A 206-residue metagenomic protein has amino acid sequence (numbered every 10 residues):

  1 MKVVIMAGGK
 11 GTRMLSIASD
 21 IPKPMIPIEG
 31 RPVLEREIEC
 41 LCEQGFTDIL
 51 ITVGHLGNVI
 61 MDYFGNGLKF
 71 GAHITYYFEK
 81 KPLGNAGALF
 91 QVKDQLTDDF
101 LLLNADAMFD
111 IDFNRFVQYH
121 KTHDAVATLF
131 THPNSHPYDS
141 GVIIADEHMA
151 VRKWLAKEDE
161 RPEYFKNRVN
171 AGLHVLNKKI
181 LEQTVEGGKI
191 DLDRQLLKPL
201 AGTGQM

Functional and structural regions predicted by a protein language model:
M1-M61: N-terminal glycine-rich phosphate-binding loop and ensuing alpha1 helix
K2, T47-I49, H73, V126 (+1 more regions): Residues at the starts of beta-strands that form the adenosine-phosphate
P24, H73-T75, A150, Q205-M206: Conserved beta-strand segments of alpha/beta enzyme cores
M25, I143-A145, L197: A structural signal for short hydrophobic beta-strand segments in well-ordered beta-sheet cores
P27, I144, V175-N177: Short, well-ordered beta-strand micro-motif
R36, C40, V59, Q91 (+2 more regions): Alpha-helical elements of Rossmann-like donor-binding domains used by nucleotide-donor carbohydrate transfer enzymes
F46, F100-L101, M108, N114-K121 (+2 more regions): Catalytic-core segments of class I nucleotidyltransferases/pyrophosphorylases that form NMP-activated intermediates
M61-D62, N66-E147, Q183: Conserved beta-loop-beta/alpha segment of the NTase-like Rossmann-fold superfamily that binds/positions NTPs
